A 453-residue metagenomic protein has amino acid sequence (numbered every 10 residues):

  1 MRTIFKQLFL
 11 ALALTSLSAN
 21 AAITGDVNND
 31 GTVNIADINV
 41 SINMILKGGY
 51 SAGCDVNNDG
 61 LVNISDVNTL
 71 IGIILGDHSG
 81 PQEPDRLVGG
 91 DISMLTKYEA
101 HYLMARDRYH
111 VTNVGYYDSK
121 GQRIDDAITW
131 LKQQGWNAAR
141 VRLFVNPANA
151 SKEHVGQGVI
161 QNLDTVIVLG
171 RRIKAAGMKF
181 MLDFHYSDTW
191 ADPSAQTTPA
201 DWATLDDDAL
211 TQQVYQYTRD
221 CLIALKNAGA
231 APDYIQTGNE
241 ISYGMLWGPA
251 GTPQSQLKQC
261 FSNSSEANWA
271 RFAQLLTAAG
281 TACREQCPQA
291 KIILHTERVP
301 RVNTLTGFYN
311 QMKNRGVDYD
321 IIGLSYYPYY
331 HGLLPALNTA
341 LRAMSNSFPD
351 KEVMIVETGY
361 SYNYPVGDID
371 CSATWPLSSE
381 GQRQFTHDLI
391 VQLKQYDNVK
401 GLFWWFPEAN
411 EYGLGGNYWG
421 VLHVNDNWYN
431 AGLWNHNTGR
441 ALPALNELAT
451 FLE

Functional and structural regions predicted by a protein language model:
I23-V27, A52-N58, R284: Calcium-binding motifs, dominated by EF-hand helix-loop-helix domains
V27-Y50, D59-S79: Alpha-helical segments with a strong preference for the paired helices of cellulosomal dockerin domains
P81-W130: Boundary/entry segment of secreted carbohydrate-active catalytic domains
R86-I92, A139-V141, F180-F184, D233-T237 (+4 more regions): Hydrophobic faces of well-ordered beta-strands that scaffold small-molecule active sites in alpha/beta enzyme cores
Y98-A100, M104, T112-Q122, N146-D164 (+4 more regions): Acidic-and-aromatic substrate-binding clefts and catalytic sites of carbohydrate-active enzymes
A127-I128, A270, E285-I292, V299-S372 (+2 more regions): Glycoside hydrolase catalytic-domain groove-lining segments
W130-E297: Substrate-binding cleft and catalytic face of glycoside hydrolase catalytic domains, especially the flexible beta-alpha
Q254-S255, A343, D350, N363-D388 (+2 more regions): Aromatic-rich peripheral "rim/lid" segments of glycoside hydrolase catalytic domains that contact and position glycan
